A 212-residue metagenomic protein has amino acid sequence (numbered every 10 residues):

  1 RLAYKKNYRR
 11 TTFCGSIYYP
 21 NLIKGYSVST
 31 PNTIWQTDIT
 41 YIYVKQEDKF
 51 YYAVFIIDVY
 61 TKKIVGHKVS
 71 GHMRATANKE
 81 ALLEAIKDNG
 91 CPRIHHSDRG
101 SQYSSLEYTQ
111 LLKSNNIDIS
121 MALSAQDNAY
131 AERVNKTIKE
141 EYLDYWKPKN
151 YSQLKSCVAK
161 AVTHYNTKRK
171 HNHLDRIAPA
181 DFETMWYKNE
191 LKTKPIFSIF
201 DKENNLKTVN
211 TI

Functional and structural regions predicted by a protein language model:
R1, I117-D118: Residue-level detector of anion-binding/catalytic polar loops
R1-N32, A178-Y187: Basic, flexible linker segments flanking DNA-binding modules in nucleic acid-interacting mobile-element proteins
T12-C14, S97-R99, S105-Q110, I119-E140 (+2 more regions): RNase H-like two-metal-ion nuclease catalytic core shared by retroviral integrases and related mobile-element nucleases
I23, D38, I56, K62 (+9 more regions): Mobile genetic element proteins and their domesticated derivatives, centered on retroelements and DNA transposons
V28-V65, G71-H72: An active-site-proximal beta-strand-loop segment
K49, H67-N89, S104: Active-site beta-loop-alpha junctions of metal-dependent nucleic acid enzymes, especially the RNase H-like/DDE
K63-H67, I119-M121, D144-Y145: Short small-residue beta-strand/loop micro-motif enriched in glycine and branched aliphatics
N115, T137-I212: C-terminal domain-tail junction helix/linker
